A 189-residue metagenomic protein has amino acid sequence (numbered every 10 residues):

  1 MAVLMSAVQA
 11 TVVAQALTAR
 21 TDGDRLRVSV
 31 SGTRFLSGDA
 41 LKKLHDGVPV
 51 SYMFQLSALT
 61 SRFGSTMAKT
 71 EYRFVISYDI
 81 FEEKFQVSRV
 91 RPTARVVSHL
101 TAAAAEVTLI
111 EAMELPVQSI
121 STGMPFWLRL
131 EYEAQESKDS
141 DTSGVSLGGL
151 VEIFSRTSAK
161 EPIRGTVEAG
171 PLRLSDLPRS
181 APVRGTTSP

Functional and structural regions predicted by a protein language model:
M1-A7: Bacterial N-terminal signal peptides
A10-V50: N-terminal onset of structured domains
V13-A19, G23, I110-E114, E131-Q135: Surface-exposed extracytoplasmic segments
S29, M53, W127-E131: One-face residue pattern on beta-strands with alternating periodicity enriched for small/polar residues
F35-K43, S61-G64, E136-S143: Short, cysteine-centered beta-strand-loop-beta hairpins and adjacent loop/turn segments enriched in charged/polar
K42-Q118, T122: Structured domain cores in non-transmembrane regions
T122-P189: Glycine-rich, aromatic-bearing surface loops/beta-hairpins
